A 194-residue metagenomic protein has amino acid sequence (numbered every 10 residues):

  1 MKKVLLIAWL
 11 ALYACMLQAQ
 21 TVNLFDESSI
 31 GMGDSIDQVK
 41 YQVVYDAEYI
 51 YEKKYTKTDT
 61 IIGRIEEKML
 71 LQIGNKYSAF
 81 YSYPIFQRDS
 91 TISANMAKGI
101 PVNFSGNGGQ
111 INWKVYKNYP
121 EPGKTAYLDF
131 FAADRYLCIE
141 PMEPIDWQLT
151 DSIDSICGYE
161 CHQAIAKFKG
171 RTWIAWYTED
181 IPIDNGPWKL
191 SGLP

Functional and structural regions predicted by a protein language model:
M1-S28: Bacterial Sec-dependent N-terminal signal peptides
L6, K76, D180: Residue-level marker of positions within ordered structural domains that often coincide with functionally constrained
W9, Y13, L149, D154 (+2 more regions): Functionally constrained cores in energy, signaling, and assembly domains
Q20-D146, T150-I153, E160, W173: Extracellular or lumenal secretory-pathway regions
I156-C157, F168: Structural motif
H162-P194: Gly/Pro-enriched, hydrophobic low-complexity segments that function as extracytoplasmic propeptides/linkers
